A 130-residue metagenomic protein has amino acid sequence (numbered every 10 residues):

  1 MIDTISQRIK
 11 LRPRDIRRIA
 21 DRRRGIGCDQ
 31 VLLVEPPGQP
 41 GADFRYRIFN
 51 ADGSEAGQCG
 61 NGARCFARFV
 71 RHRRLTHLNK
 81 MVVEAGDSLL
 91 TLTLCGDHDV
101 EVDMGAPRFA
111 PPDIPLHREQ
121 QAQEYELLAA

Functional and structural regions predicted by a protein language model:
M1-G96: A glycine-rich beta-to-alpha transition motif near the start of alpha/beta enzyme domains, typified by
L75, E84-A130: ATP-dependent small-molecule kinase catalytic core of the GHMP/sugar-kinase superfamily and closely related
